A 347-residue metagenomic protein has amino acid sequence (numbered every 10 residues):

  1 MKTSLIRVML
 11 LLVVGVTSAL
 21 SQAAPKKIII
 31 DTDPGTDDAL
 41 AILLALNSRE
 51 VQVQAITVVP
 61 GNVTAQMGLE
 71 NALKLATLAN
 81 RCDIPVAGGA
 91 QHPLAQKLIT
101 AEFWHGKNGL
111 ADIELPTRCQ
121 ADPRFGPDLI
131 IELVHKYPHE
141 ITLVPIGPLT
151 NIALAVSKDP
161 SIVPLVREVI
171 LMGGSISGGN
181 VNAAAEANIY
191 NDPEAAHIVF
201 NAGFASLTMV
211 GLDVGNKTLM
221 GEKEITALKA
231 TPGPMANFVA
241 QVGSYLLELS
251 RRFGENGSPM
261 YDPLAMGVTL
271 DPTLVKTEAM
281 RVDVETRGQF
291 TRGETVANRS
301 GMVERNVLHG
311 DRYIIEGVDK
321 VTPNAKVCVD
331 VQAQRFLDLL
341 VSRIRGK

Functional and structural regions predicted by a protein language model:
M1-M9: Bacterial N-terminal signal peptides that target proteins for export
L12-S21: Hydrophobic h-region of N-terminal signal peptides that target proteins for export in Gram-negative bacteria
A24-P25, L43-L44, Q52, Y190 (+2 more regions): Conformational coupling and interaction surfaces
A24-T32, T36-K74, N108-G109, E114-K217 (+1 more regions): Active-site histidine-anchored catalytic micro-motif
K26-I28, L69-K136, I315, K320-V331 (+2 more regions): Metal-dependent C-N hydrolase catalytic cores
A65-M67, N71, A95, S175-G179 (+1 more regions): Short, mixed-charge aromatic SLiMs
V86, V199, M266: A residue-level signal for conserved active-site and pocket-lining positions in enzyme catalytic cores
